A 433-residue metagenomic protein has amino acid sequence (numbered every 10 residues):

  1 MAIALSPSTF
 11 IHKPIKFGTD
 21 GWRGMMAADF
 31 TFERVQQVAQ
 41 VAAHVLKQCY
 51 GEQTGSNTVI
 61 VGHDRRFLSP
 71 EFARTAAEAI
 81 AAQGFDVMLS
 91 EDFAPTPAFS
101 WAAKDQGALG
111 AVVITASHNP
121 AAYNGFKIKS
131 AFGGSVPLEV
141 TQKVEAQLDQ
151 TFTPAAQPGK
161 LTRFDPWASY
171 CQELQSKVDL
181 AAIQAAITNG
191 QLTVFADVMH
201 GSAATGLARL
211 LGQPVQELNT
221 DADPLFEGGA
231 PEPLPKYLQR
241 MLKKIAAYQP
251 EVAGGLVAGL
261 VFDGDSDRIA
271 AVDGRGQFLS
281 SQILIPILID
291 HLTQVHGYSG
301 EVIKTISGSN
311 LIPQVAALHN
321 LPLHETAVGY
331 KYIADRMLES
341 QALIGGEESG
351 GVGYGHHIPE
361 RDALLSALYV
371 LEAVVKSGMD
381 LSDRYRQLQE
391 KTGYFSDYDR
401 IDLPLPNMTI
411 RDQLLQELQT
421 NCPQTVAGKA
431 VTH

Functional and structural regions predicted by a protein language model:
M1-E78, A82-Q83, L109, K160-V194: An N-terminal, well-structured beta->alpha segment
A2-H12, M25, N124-G254: Gly/Ser/Thr-enriched, mixed-charge loops and adjacent short helices that form phosphate/oxyanion-binding elements
I15-A27, V198, I344-E348, I358-A363: Conserved phosphate/anionic-ligand binding catalytic regions in large, soluble enzymes, centered on
Q48, E52, T58-Y123, R209-V272: N-terminal small/polar loop signature for handling phosphorylated ligands or for N-terminal nucleophile
E91, A146-S176, G274-E348, G353-Y354: Proline/glycine-rich low-complexity loops and linkers
I128-A131, A270-G274, G353-G355: Short beta-strand-to-turn element immediately C-terminal to the catalytic PLP-Schiff-base lysine in fold type I
P137, E217-N219, Q277-H296, A363-E372: Gly/Ser/Thr-rich active-site loops/lids in small-molecule metabolic enzymes that frequently grip phosphoryl groups
A258, Y298-H433: Phosphate-binding and adjacent anionic-ligand microenvironments
